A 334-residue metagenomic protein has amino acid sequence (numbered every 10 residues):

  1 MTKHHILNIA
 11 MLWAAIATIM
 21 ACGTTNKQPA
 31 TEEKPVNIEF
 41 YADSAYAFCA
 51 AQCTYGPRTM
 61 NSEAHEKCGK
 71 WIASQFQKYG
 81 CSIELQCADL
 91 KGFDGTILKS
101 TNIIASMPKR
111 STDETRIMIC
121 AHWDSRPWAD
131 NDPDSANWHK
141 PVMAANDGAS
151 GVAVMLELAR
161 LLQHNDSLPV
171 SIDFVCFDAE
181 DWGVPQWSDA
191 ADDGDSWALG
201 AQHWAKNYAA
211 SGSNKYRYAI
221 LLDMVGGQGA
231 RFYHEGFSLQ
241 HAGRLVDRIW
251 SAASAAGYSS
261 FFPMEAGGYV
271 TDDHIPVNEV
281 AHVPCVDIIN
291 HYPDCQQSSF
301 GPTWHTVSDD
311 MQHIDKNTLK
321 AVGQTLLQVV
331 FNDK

Functional and structural regions predicted by a protein language model:
M1-M11: Bacterial N-terminal signal peptides that target proteins for export
T18-A21: C-terminal motif of bacterial Sec signal peptides marking the signal peptidase cleavage site
T24-G69, Y79, Q296-H313: N-terminal capping segment at the start of a domain
T31-E39, C53-E63, L90-F93, N137-A149 (+5 more regions): Second-shell loop/turn segments in exported
A47-T112: A non-catalytic alpha/beta surface segment that caps or lines the substrate-entry region of metallo-dependent hydrolase
I97, Y218, V225-K334: Active-site-adjacent substrate-binding region of metalloamidase/peptidase-like peptide-processing proteins
H139-H241, Y269, D273: Acidic/histidine-rich catalytic neighborhood of metal-dependent amide-processing enzymes
